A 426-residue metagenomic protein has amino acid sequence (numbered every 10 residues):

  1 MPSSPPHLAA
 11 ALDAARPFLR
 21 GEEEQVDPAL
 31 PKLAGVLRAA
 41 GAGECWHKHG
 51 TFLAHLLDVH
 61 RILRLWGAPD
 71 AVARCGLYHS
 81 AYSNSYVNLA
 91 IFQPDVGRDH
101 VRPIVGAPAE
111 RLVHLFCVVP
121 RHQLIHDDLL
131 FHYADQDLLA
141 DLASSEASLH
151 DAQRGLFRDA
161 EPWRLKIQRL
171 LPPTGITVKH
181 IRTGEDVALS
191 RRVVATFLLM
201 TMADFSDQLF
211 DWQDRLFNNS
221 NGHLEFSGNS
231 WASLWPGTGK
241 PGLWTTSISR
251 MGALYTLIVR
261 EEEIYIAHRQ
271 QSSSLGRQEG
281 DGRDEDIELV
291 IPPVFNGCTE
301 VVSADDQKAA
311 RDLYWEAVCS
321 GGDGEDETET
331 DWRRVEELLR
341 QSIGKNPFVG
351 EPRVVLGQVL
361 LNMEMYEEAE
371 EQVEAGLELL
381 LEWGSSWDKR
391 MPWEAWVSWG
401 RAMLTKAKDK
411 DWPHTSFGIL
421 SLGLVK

Functional and structural regions predicted by a protein language model:
A39-W46, F52, V59-G237, W244-T246: Divalent metal-dependent catalytic cores for phosphoryl transfer on phosphate-bearing substrates
K308-R311, W315, C319, V355 (+1 more regions): "A position-specific structural signal for the A-helix of alpha-solenoid helical repeats
Q341-S342, G376: Canonical positions in the second alpha-helix
E367-G384: TPR/TPR-like (Sel1-like) alpha-helical repeat modules
